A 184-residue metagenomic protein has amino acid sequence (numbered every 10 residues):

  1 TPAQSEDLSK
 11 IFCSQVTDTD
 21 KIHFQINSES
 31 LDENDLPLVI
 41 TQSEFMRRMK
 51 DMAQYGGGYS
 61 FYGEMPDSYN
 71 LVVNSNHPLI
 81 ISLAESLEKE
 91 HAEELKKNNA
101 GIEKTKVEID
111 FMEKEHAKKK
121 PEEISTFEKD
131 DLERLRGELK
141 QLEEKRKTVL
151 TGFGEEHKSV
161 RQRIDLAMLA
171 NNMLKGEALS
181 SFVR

Functional and structural regions predicted by a protein language model:
T1-R184: Long, intrinsically disordered, charge-dense linkers/tails
